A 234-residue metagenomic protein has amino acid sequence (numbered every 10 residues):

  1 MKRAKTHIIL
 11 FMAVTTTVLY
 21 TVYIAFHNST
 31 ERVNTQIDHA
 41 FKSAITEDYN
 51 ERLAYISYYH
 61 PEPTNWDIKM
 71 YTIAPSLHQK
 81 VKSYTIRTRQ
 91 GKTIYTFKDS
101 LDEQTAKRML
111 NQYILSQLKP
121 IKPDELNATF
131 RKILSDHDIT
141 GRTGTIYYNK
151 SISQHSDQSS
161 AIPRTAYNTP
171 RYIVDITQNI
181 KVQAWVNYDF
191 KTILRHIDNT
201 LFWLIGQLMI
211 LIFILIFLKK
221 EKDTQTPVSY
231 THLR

Functional and structural regions predicted by a protein language model:
R3-V22: Extreme N-terminal signal-anchor transmembrane helix of membrane signaling/transducer proteins, especially in bacteria
T17-Y20, E31-F190: The feature marks either
A25-F26, I210-V228: Juxtamembrane or sensor-core-proximal signal-transducing alpha helices that couple sensory domains to cytosolic
H60, L204-M209: Short, surface-exposed linear patches
Y188-I205: Membrane-interface helix-start motif
T231-R234: Conserved small/polar residues in nucleotide/adenosyl-binding loops
